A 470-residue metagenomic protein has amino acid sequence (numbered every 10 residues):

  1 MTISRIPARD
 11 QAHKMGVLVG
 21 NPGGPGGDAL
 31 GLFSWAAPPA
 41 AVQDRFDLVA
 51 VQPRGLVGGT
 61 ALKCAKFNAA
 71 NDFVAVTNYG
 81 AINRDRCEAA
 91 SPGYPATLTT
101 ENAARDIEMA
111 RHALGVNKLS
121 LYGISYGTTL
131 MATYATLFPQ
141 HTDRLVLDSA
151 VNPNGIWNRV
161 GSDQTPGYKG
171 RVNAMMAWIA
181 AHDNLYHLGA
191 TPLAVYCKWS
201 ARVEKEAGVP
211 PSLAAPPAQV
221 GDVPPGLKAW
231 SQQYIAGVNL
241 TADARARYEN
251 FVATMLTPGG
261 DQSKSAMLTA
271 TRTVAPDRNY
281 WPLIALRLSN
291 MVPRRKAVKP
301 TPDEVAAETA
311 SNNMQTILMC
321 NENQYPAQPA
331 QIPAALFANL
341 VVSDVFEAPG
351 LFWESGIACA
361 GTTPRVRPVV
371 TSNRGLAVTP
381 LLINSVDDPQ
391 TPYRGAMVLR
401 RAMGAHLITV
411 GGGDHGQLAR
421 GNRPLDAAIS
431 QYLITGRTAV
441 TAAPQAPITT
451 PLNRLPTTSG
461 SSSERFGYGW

Functional and structural regions predicted by a protein language model:
M1-T77, V386, V398: N-terminal cap/lid subdomain of alpha/beta-hydrolase-fold enzymes
D28, R105, G123-A135: Glycine-rich nucleophile elbow surrounding the catalytic serine of serine-hydrolase chemistry
A69, A135-K198: A catalytic-pocket lid/entrance helix-loop region that shapes and gates access to the active site across common
G93, E101-K118: Conserved acidic catalytic loop of the alpha/beta-hydrolase fold
W199-R374, G469: Alpha/beta-hydrolase fold active-site neighborhood
G375-L376, L381-N384: Short beta-strand/loop motif that positions the catalytic acidic residue of the alpha/beta-hydrolase fold
P389-R394: Conserved alpha/beta-hydrolase "acid-adjacent" motif
G413-D426: Catalytic histidine-centered segment of alpha/beta-hydrolase-like enzymes
